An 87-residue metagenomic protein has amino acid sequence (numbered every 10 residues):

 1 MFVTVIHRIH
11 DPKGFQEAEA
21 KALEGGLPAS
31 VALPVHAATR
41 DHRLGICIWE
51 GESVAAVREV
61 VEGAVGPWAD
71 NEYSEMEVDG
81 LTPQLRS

Functional and structural regions predicted by a protein language model:
M1-E62, G66-P67, S74-S87: Short S/T/G/P-rich N-terminal loop/turn motif that feeds into the first structured element of a domain
